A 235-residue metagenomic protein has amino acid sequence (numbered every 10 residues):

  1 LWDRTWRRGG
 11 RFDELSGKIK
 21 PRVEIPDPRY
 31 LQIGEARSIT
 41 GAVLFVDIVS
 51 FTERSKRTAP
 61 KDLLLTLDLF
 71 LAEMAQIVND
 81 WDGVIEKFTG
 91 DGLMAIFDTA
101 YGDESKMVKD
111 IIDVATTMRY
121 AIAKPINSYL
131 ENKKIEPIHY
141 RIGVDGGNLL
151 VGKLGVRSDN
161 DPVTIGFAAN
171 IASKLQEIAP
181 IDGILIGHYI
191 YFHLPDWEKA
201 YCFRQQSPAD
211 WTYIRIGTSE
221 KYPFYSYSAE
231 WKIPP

Functional and structural regions predicted by a protein language model:
L1-I25, I181-P235: Intrinsically disordered, glycine/charged-rich C-terminal tails and inter-domain linkers that flank nucleotidyl cyclase
V23-P28, P125-N127: Short gly/ser/thr-rich secondary-structure transition/capping motifs
R29-D110: Catalytic NTP-binding/metal-coordinating core of nucleotidyl cyclase/transferase enzymes
V43, R141-I142, G183: A residue-level structural signature of the nucleotidyltransferase/glycosyltransferase Rossmann-like core
W81-M107, P125-I165: Catalytic core of nucleotidyl cyclases, primarily class III adenylyl/guanylyl cyclases
M118: Serine endopeptidase catalytic core focused on the charge-relay Asp
D145-G146, F167-F192: Catalytic/regulatory signature loops of cyclic-dinucleotide turnover enzymes and related class III nucleotidyl cyclases
